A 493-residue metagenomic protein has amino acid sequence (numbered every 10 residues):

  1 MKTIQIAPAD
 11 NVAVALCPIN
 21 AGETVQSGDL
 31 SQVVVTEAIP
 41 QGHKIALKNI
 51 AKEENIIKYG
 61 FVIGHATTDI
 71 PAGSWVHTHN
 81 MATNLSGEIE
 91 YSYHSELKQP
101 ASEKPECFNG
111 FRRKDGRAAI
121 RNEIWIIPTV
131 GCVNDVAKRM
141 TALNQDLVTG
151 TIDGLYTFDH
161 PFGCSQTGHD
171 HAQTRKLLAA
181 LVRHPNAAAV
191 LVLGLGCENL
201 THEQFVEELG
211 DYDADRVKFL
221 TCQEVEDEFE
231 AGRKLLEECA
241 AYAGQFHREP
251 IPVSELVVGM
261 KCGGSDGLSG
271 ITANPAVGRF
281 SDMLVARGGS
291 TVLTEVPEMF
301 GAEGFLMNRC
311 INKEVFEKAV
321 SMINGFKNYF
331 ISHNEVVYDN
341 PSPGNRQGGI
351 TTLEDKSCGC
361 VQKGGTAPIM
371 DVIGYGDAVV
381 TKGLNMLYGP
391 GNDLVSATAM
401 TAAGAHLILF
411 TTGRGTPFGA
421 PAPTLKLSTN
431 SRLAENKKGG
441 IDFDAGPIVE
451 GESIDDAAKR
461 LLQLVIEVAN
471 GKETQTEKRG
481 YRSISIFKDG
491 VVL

Functional and structural regions predicted by a protein language model:
M1-L407, R414-L493: Metallocofactor- and cofactor-centric catalytic cores in central/energy metabolism, strongly enriched
